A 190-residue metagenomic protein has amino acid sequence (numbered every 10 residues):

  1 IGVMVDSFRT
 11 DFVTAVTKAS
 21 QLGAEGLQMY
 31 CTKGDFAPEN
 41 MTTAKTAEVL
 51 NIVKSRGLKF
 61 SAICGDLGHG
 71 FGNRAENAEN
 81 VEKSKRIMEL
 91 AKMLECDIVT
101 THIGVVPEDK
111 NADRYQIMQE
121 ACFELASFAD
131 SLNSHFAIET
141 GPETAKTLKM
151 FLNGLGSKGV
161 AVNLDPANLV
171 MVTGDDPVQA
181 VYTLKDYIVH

Functional and structural regions predicted by a protein language model:
I1, K18-A24: A short, Lys/Arg-enriched amphipathic alpha-helix followed by its capping loop at the start of a domain
I1-V5, L27-M29, F60-G65, V99-T101 (+3 more regions): Hydrophobic faces of well-ordered beta-strands that scaffold small-molecule active sites in alpha/beta enzyme cores
R9, C31-K33, P142, N168: Short, glycine/acidic-enriched loop or turn micro-motifs at the edges of active sites
D11-T17, I52-K59, H69-V162, M171: Active-site acidic/histidine proton-transfer and metal-coordination neighborhood in alpha/beta enzyme cores
L22, M93-L94, D186: Structural motif
E25-A37: A short beta-strand-loop structural module common to alpha/beta enzyme folds
P38-K54: Glycine-rich, positively charged N-terminal anion/phosphate-binding segment
P177-H190: Aromatic-lined glycan-binding groove of carbohydrate-active enzymes
